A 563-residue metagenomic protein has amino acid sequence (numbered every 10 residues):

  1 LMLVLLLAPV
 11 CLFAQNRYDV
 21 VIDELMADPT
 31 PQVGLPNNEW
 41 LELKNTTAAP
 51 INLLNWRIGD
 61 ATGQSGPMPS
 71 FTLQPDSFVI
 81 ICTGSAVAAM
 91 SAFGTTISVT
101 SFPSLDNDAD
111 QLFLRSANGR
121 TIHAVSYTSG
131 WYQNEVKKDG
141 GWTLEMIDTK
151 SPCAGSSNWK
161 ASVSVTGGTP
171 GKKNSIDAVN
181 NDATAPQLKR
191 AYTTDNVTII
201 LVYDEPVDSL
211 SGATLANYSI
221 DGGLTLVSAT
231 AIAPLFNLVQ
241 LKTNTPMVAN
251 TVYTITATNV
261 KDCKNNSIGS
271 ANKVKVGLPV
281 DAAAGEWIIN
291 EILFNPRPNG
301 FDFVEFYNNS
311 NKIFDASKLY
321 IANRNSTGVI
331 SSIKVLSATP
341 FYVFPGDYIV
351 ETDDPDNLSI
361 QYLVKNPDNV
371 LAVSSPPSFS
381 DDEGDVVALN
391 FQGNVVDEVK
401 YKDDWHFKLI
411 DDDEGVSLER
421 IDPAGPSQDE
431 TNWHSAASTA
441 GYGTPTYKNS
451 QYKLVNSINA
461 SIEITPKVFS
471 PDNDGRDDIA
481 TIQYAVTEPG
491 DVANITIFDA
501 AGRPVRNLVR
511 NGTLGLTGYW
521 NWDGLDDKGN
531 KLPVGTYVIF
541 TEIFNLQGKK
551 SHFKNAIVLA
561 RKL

Functional and structural regions predicted by a protein language model:
L1-R17: Bacterial Sec-dependent N-terminal signal peptides
P9, G425-S427, T431, T446: N-terminal targeting leaders that direct proteins to extracytoplasmic destinations
A14-G155, S162-V165, A178-D429, V455-T465 (+1 more regions): Activation on beta-sandwich/Ig-like modules and their edge loops
A161-G167, S175, S435-Q451: Catalytic cores of secreted or luminal carbohydrate-active enzymes
K453-L563: Short loop/turn motifs at secondary-structure boundaries
